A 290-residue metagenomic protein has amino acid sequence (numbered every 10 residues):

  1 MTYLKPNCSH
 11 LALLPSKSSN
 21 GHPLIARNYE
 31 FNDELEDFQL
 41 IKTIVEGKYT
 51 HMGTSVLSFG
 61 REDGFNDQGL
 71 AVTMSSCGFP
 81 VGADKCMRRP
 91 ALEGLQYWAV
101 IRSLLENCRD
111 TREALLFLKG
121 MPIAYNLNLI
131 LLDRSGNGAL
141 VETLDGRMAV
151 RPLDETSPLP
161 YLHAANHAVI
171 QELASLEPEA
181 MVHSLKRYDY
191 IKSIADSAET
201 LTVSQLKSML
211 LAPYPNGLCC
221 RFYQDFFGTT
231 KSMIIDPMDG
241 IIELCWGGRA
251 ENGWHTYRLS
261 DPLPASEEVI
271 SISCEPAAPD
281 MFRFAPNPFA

Functional and structural regions predicted by a protein language model:
M1, K17-L24, N28-K119, I123-N128 (+1 more regions): C-terminal, well-structured catalytic/ligand-binding subdomain of enzymes
M1-L13: Long amphipathic N-terminal alpha/beta scaffold segment
